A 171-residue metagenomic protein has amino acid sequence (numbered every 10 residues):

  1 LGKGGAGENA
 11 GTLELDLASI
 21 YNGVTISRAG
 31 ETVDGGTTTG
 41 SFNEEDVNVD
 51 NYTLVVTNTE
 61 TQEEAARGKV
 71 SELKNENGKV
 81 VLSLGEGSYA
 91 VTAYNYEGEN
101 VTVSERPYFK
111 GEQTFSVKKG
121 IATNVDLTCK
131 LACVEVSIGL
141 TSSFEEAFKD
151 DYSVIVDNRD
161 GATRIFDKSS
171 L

Functional and structural regions predicted by a protein language model:
L1-Y21: Bacterial Sec-dependent N-terminal signal peptides
K3, Y21, V70-E76, Y96-A132: Structured interaction patches on ligand/partner-binding surfaces of diverse proteins
N9-L13, D50, G78, G87 (+3 more regions): Residues at beta-strand starts and edge strands
L17-V47, G139-F148: Structural motif
Y21-G23, E60, S88, E99 (+4 more regions): Residues that cap or initiate secondary-structure elements
R28-D46, E60-A66, G98-R106: Acidic Ser/Thr/Pro-rich low-complexity disordered segments that often serve as glycosylated linkers/stalks around
G40-T92, D150-L171: Tryptophan-paired
A122-D157: Compositionally biased low-complexity segments at domain edges in trafficked proteins and select soluble regulators
